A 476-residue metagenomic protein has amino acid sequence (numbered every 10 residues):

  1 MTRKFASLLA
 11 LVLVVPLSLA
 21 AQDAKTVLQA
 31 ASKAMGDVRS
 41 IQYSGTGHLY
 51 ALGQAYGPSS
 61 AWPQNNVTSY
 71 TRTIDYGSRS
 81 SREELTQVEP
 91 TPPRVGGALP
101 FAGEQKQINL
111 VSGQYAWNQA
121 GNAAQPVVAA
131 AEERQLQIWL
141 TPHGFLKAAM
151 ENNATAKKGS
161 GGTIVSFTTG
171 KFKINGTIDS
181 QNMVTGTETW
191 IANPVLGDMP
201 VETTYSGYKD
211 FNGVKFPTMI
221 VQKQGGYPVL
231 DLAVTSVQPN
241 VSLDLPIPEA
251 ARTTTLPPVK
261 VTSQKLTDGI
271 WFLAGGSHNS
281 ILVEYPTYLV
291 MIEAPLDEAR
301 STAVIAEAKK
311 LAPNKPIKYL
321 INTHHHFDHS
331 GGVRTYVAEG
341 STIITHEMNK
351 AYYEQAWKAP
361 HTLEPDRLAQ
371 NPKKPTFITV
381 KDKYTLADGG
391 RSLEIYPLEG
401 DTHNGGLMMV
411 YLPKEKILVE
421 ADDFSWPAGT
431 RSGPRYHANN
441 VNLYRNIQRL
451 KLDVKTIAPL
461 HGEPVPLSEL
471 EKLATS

Functional and structural regions predicted by a protein language model:
L8-S18: Bacterial N-terminal signal peptides
A21, S160-E249, M408-P413, E420-A421 (+2 more regions): Gly/Pro-enriched, hydrophobic low-complexity segments that function as extracytoplasmic propeptides/linkers
Q22-K33, L99-G176, S180-M183, I191-M199 (+3 more regions): Flexible, processing/modification-adjacent segments and terminal tails in exported/periplasmic/extracellular proteins
T26, K33-A123, N152-K157, E298: N-terminal mature ectodomain segment of secretory-pathway/periplasmic proteins
V221, Y444-S476: Divalent-metal (often Zn2+) His-rich catalytic cores of metallo-beta-lactamase-fold enzymes
D231-P286, Y384: Zn-dependent metallo-beta-lactamase
Q264-A308, L407-W426: Conserved beta-strand hairpin/beta-sheet module of binuclear metal-dependent hydrolase folds, prominently
A299-I344, R449-K455: Active-site metal-binding motif and surrounding structural segment of the metallo-beta-lactamase
